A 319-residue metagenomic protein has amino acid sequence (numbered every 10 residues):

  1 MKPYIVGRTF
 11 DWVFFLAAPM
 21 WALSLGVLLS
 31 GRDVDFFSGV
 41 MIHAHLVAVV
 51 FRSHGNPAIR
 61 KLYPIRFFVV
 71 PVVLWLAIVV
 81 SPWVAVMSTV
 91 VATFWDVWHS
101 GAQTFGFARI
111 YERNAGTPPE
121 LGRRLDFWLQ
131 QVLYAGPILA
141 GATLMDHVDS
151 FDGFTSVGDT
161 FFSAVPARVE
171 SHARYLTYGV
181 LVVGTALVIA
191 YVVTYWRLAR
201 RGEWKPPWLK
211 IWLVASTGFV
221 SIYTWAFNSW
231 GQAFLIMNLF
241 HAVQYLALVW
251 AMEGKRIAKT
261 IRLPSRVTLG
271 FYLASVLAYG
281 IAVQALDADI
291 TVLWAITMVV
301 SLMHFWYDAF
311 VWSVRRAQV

Functional and structural regions predicted by a protein language model:
M1-A18: N-terminal membrane topogenic signal
L23-D35: Short, hydrophobic transmembrane alpha-helix segments
F36-S53, S100-T104: Central hydrophobic cores of alpha-helical transmembrane segments in multi-pass inner-membrane proteins across all
H54-P64, A115-L125, Y195-W208, R256-L263: Membrane-interface helix-boundary motifs at transmembrane edges
L76-P82, G136-D149, G218-Q232, Y272-A288: Hydrophobic alpha-helical transmembrane segments in multi-pass integral membrane proteins
A77-R174: Membrane-interface helix-loop-helix junctions at boundaries between adjacent transmembrane segments
A215-V249: Membrane-water interface signatures at transmembrane helix termini and the short loops that connect adjacent helices
L239, T291-W306: Small-residue-rich transmembrane alpha-helices that serve as helix-helix interface/gating elements in multipass
